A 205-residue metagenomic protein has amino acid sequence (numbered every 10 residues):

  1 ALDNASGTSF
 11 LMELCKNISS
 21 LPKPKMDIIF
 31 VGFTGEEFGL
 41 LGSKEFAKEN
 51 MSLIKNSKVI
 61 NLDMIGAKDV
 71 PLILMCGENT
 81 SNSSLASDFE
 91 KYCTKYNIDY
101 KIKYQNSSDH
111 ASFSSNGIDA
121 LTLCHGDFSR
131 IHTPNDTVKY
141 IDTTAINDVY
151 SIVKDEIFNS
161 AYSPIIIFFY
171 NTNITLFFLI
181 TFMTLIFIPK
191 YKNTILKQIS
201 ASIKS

Functional and structural regions predicted by a protein language model:
A1-S81, I102, H110: Acidic/histidine-rich catalytic neighborhood of metal-dependent amide-processing enzymes
L40-E49, G117-T122, F178-L185: Short, electropositive alpha-helical surface patch
I65-F177: Active-site-adjacent substrate-binding region of metalloamidase/peptidase-like peptide-processing proteins
I166-S205: C-terminal single-pass membrane-anchor helix
